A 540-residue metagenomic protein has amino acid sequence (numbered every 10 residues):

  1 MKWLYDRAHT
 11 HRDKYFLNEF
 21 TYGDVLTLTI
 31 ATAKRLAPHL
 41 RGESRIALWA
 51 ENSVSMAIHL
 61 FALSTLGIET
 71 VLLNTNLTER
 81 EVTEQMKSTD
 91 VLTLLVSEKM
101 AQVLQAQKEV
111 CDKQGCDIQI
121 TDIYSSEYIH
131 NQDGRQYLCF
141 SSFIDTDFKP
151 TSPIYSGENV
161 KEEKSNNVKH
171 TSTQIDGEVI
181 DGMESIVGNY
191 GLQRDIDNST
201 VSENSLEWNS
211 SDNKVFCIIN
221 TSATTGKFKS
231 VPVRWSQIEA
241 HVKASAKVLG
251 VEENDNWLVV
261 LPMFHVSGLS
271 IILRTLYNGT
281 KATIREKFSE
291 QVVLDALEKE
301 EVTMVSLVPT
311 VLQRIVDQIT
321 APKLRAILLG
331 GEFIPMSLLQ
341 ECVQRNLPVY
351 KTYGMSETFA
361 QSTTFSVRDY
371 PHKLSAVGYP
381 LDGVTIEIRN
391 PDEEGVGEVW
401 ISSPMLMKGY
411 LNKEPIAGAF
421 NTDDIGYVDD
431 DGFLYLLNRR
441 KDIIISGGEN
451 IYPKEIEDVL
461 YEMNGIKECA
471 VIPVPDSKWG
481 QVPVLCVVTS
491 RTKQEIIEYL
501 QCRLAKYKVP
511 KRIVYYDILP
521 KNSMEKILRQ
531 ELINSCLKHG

Functional and structural regions predicted by a protein language model:
T10-L40, A47-S53, F61, T78-T83 (+1 more regions): Conserved AMP-binding/adenylate-forming core of the ANL superfamily
Y15, Q136-L138, D145-G157, E162-N167 (+5 more regions): Conserved pre-ATP/AMP-binding loop-to-beta segment of ANL
T21-G23, F216-K243: Conserved AMP-binding A3 loop
E239-N256, F264-M304: Conserved AMP-binding/adenylation subdomain of ANL enzymes
T303-L307, Q313-P371, T385: Gly/Ser/Thr-rich phosphate-binding loop
T363, Y379-G383, P391-G418, E449-I451: Conserved ATP/PPi-binding loop(s) of AMP-dependent carboxylate-activating enzymes
S403, I425-K508, I518: AMP-binding/adenylate-forming catalytic core of the ANL superfamily
A505-I527: AMP-binding/adenylate-forming catalytic domain of the ANL superfamily
